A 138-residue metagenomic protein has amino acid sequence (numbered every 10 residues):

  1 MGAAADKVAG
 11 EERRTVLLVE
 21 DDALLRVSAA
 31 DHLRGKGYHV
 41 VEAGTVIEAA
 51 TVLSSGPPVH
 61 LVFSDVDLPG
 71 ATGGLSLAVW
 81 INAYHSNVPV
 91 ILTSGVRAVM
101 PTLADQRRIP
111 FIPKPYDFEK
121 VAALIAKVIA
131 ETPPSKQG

Functional and structural regions predicted by a protein language model:
M1-L17, A23-L24, A30, K36 (+5 more regions): Non-catalytic signal-transmission and effector/linker regions of two-component phosphorelay proteins
E42-L61, P101, A123: Acidic, metal-coordinating helix/loop segments flanking the phosphotransfer/catalytic sites of two-component signaling
T45, T72-L77: Acidic catalytic/metal-coordinating carboxylates
P58-H60, Y84-P89: His-Asp phosphorelay/catalytic-motif detector in bacterial-type signaling
D65-V66: Active-site residues of response regulator receiver
I91-T93: Hydrophobic/aromatic residues positioned on beta-strands within the core alpha/beta folds
G95-M100: Negatively charged, flexible loop motifs adjacent to catalytic sites in prokaryotic signal transduction proteins
L103-P113: As written
